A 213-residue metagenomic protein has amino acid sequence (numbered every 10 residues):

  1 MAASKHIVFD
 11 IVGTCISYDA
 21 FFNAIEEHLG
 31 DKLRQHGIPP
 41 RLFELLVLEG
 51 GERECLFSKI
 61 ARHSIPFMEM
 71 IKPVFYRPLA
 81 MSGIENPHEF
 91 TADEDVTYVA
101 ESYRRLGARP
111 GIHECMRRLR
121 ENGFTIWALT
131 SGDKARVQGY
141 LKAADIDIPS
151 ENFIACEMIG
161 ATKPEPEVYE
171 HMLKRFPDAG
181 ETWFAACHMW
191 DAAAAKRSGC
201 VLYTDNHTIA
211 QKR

Functional and structural regions predicted by a protein language model:
M1-I7, H113, R117-R120, L129 (+1 more regions): Asp-based, Mg2+/Mn2+-dependent phosphohydrolase catalytic module
A2-E49: Active-site neighborhood of HAD-like aspartate-dependent phosphohydrolases
T14, R109, A210: Active-site loop signature of alpha/beta-hydrolase-fold enzymes
A24-H28, L46, P73-R77, Y98 (+3 more regions): Alpha-helical elements of Rossmann-like donor-binding domains used by nucleotide-donor carbohydrate transfer enzymes
D31-I38, M81-E89, D145-P149, P177: Short helix-capping segments at alpha-helix termini
I38, R62-P66, I159, K163: Residues at secondary-structure transition points
R41, L46, E52-T97: A metal-dependent, Asp-based hydrolase signature
S64, M68-E69, P87-W127: Short, acidic loop-to-helix structural element flanking the phosphoryl-transfer center in phosphate-processing enzymes
